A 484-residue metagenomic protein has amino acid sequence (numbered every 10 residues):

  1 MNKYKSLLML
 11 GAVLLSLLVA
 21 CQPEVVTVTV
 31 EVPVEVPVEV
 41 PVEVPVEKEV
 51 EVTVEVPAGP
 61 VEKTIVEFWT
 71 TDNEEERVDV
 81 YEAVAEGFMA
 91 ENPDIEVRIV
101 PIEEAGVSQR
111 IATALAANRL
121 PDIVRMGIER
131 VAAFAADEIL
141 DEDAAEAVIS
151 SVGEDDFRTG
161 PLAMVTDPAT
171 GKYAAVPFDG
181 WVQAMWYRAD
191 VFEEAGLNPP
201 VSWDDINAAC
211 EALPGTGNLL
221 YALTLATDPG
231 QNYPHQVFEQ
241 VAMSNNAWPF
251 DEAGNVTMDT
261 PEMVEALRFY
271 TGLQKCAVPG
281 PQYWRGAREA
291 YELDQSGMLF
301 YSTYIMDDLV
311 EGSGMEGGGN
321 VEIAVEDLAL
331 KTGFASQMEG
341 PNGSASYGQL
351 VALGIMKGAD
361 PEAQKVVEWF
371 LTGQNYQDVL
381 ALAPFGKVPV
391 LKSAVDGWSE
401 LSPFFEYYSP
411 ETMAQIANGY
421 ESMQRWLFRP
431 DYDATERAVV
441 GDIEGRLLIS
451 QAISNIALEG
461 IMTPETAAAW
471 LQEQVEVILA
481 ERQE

Functional and structural regions predicted by a protein language model:
E43, E74-D94, I449, A468: Short, polar/charged alpha-helical segment
E62-N73, I95-V100, I123, A174 (+2 more regions): Short, well-ordered beta-strand elements
V66-A83, I102, N232, R437-G441: Extracytoplasmic "Venus flytrap"
A83, G87-R158, D190-V201, S296-M298 (+3 more regions): Extracytoplasmic "Venus flytrap"/periplasmic binding protein-like
G127-A184, N207, P234-V237, I323-M338 (+1 more regions): Hinge/lid segment of periplasmic solute-binding proteins
A169-F178, Q183, N207-N255, E262 (+1 more regions): Extracytoplasmic/periplasmic solute-binding protein
C210-A212, E252-P281, I323, D327-G333 (+1 more regions): Glycine-centered hinge/linker elements that transmit conformational signals in sensory and ligand-binding systems
L309-E311, G317, I323-E326, G340-Q451: C-terminal lobe and pocket-closing loops of periplasmic/extracytoplasmic Venus-flytrap solute-binding proteins
